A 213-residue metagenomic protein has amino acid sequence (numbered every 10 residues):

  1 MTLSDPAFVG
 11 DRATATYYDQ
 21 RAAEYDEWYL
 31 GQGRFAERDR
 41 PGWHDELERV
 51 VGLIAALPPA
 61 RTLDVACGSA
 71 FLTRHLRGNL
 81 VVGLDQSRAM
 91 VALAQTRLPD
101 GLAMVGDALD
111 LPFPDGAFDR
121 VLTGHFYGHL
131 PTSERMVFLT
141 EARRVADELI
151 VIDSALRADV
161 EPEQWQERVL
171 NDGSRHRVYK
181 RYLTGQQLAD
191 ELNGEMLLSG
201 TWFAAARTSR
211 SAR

Functional and structural regions predicted by a protein language model:
M1-R61, G68-D110, L130-V137, E141 (+1 more regions): Class I (Rossmann-like) S-adenosyl-L-methionine-dependent methyltransferase catalytic domain, capturing the SAM-binding
A60, D119, D147: Conserved acidic residues
L111-G116: Short amphipathic alpha-helix with an adjacent loop that forms part of the alpha/beta core around
L122: A conserved beta-strand element that flanks and buttresses the S-adenosyl-L-methionine
H125-H129: Short catalytic micro-motifs in class I SAM-dependent methyltransferases
R144: A glycine-/small-residue-rich N-terminal strand-loop-strand element that serves as the cofactor-binding glycine loop
